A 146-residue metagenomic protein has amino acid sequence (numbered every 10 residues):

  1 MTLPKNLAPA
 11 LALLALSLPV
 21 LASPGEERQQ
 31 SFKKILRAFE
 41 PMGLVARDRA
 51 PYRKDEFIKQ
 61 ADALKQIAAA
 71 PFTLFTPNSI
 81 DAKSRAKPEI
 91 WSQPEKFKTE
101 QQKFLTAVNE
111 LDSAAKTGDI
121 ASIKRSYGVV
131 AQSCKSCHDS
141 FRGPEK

Functional and structural regions predicted by a protein language model:
M1-A10: Bacterial N-terminal signal peptides that target proteins for export
L13-L14: Short, linear, compositionally biased motifs with a strong N-terminal bias
S17-V20: N-terminal signal peptide c-region/cleavage motif recognized by signal peptidases
P24-V129: Extracytoplasmic c-type cytochrome modules immediately beyond a signal peptide or single-pass transmembrane anchor
V130-F141: The canonical Cys-X-X-Cys-His
E145-K146: Short Cys/His-rich "knuckle" micro-motifs
